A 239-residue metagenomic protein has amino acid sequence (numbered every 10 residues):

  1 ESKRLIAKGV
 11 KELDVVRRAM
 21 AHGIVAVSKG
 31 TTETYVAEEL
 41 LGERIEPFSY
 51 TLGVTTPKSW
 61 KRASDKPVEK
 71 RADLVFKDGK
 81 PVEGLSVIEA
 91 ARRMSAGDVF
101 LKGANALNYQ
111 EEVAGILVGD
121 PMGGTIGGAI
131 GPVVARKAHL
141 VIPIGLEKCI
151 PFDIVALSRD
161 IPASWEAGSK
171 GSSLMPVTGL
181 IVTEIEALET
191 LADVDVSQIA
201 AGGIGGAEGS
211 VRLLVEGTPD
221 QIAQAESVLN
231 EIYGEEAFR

Functional and structural regions predicted by a protein language model:
E1-V10, D14, G23, G119-R239: Internal alpha/beta core interface subdomains
R4-K11, I45-Y109, L117-M122, M175-I204: Ligand-binding beta-strand-loop-alpha-helix segment within the catalytic cores of soluble metabolic enzymes
R18-T51: N-terminal low-complexity or amphipathic/hydrophobic leaders
M20-G23, R71, S95-V99, N108-V113 (+2 more regions): Short coil/turn connectors at secondary-structure junctions
V25, G30, L101-A104, L213: Buried hydrophobic positions in well-ordered alpha/beta secondary-structure cores of metabolic enzymes
T31, N105-A106, G145-C149: Short, ordered loop/turn segments at secondary-structure junctions
V36-L41, E111-G131: Short Gly/Thr/Asp-enriched flexible loops that form oxyanion-binding sites at enzyme active sites
A106-G115, W165-G171: Acidic/polar active-site rim loop that often engages polyanionic ligands
